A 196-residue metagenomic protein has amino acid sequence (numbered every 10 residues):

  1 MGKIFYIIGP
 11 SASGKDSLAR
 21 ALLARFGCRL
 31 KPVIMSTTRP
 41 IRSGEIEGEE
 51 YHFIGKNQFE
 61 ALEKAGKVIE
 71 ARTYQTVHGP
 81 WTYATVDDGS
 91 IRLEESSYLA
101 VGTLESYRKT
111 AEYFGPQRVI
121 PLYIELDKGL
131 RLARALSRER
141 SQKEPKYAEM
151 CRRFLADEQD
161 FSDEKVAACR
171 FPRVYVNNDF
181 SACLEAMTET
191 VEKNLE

Functional and structural regions predicted by a protein language model:
I7: Hydrophobic anchor at the beta1->P-loop junction of P-loop NTPases
P10: P-loop (Walker A) phosphate-binding loop of NTP-binding proteins
S13: ATP-binding Walker
D16: Walker A/P-loop
C28-I41: Short beta-strand-centered segment that lines the nucleotide-binding/catalytic pocket of NTP-utilizing
R39-Y98, G102-L104: ATP-dependent small-molecule kinase phosphotransfer cores that center on conserved nucleotide phosphate-binding segments
S97-T103, F114-S137: Conserved phosphate-donor/acceptor-positioning beta-strand/loop module used by diverse small-molecule
S141-V191: Small-molecule kinase domains that catalyze NTP-dependent phosphoryl transfer to phosphate-bearing small molecules
